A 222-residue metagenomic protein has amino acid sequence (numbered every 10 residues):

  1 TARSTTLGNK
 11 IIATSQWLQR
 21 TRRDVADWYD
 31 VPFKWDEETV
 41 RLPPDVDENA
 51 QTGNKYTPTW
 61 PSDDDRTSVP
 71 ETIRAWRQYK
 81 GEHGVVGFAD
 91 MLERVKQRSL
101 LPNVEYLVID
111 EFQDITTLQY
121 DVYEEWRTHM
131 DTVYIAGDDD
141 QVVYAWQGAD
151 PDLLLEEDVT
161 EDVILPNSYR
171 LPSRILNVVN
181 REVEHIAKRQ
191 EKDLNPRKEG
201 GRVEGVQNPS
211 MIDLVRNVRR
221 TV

Functional and structural regions predicted by a protein language model:
A2-V108, T117-V122, I135, A145: Accessory N-terminal region flanking or inserted into the helicase ATPase core in nucleic-acid motor proteins
Y106, Q113-G201, I212-R216: Conserved helicase motor core of SF1/SF2 NTP-dependent helicases
P209: Acidic-and-aromatic substrate-binding clefts and catalytic sites of carbohydrate-active enzymes
V218-V222: Conserved strand-helix element at the start of the C-terminal RecA-like helicase core
